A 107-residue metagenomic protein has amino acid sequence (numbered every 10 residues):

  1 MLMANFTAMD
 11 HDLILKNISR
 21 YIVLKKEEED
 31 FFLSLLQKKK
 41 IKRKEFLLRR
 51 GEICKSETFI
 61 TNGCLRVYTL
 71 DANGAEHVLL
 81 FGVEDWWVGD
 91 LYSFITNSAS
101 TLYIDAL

Functional and structural regions predicted by a protein language model:
M1-L107: Cytosolic regulatory regions built on CNB/CRP/Popeye-like sensor folds
